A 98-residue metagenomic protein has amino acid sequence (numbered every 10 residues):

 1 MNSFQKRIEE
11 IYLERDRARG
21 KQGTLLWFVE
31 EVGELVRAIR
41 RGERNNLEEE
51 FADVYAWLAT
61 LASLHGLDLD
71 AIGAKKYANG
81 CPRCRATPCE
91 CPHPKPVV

Functional and structural regions predicted by a protein language model:
M1-F51, Y55-V98: Flexible "arm" and connector segments at domain edges
